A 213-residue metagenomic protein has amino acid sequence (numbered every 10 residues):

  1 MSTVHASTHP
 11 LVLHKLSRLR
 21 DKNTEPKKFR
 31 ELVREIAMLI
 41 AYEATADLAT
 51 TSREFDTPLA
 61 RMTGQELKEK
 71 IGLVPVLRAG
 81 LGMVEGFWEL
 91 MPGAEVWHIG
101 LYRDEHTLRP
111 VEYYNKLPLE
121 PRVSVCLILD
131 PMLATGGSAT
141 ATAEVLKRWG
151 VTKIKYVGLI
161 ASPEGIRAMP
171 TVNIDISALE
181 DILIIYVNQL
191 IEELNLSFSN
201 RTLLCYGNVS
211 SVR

Functional and structural regions predicted by a protein language model:
M1-R213: PRPP-associated nucleotide enzymes
